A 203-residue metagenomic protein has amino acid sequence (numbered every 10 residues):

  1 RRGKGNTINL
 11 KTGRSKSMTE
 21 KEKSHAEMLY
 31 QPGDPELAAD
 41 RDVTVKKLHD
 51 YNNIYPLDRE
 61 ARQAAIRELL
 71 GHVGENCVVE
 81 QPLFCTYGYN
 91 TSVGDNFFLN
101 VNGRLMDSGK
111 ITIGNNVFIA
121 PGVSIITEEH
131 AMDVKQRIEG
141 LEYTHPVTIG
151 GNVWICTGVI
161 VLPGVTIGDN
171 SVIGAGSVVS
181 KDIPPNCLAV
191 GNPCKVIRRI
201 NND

Functional and structural regions predicted by a protein language model:
G3-N76, C194-R198, N202: Terminal amphipathic alpha-helical/low-complexity segments used for targeting or macromolecular assembly
D50-N52, K181-N186: Short arginine-rich
P56, E60, L83-V93, F98-T166 (+1 more regions): Flexible, glycine/small-residue-enriched loop-and-beta-strand segment within the central core of proteins
W154, V172, L188-V190: Short-chain dehydrogenase/reductase
T166, S180-K181: Active-site/ligand-binding-proximal alpha/beta "capping" segment
G168-S171, P184-N186: Conserved catalytic segment of ABC-fold P-loop ATPases
